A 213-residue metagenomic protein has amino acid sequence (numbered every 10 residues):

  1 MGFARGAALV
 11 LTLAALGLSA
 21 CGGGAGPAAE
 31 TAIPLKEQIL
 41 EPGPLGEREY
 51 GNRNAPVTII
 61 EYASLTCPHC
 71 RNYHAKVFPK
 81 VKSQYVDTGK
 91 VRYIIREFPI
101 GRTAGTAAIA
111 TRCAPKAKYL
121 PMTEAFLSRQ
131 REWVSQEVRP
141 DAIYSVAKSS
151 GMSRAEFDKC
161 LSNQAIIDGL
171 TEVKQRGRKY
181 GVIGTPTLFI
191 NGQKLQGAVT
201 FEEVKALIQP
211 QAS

Functional and structural regions predicted by a protein language model:
M1-G2, G6-A8, V81, A110: Conserved short hydrophobic patches within well-ordered secondary structure
F3-A4, G22-I33, S64, S145-S213: C-terminal cap of thioredoxin/glutaredoxin-like
R5, I39, G43-P44, R53-N54 (+6 more regions): Solvent-exposed, flexible loop/coil residues
A8, T12-P99, K174, R178 (+1 more regions): Extracytoplasmic thiol/disulfide redox context detector
E47, I95-F98, R131, D158 (+1 more regions): Conserved short-loop catalytic and cofactor-binding motifs
A63-L65, R71-K148: Structural alpha/beta surface segment adjacent to cysteine/selenocysteine redox centers across thiol/disulfide enzymes
